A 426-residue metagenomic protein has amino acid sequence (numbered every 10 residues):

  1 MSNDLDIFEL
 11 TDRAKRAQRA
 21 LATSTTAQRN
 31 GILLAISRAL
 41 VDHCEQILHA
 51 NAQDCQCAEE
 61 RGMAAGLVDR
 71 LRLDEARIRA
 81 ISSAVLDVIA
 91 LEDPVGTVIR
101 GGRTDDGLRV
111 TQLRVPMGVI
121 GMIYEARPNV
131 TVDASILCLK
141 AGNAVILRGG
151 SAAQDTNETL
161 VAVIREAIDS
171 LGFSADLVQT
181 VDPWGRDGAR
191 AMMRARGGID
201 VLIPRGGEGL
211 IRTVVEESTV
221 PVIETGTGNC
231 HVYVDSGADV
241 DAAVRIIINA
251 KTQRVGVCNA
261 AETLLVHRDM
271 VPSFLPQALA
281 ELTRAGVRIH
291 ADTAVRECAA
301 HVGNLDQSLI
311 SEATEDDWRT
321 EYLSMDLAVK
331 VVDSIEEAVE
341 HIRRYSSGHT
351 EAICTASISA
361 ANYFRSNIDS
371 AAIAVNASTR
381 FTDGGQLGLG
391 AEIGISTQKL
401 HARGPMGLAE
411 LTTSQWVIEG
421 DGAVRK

Functional and structural regions predicted by a protein language model:
M1-V110, L137: N-terminal Rossmann-like NAD(P)+-binding subdomain of aldehyde/semialdehyde dehydrogenases
L5, E125-N129, D133-A144, T159 (+3 more regions): ALDH superfamily catalytic-core signature
A17-S24, A39-H43, A50, D54 (+15 more regions): Change "in soluble alpha/beta enzymes" to "in soluble alpha/beta proteins
T26-N30, V95, L171-V178, Q253-A260 (+4 more regions): Flexible, glycine/charged-enriched surface loops at secondary-structure junctions
G31, I335-R425: C-terminal core of ALDH-fold dehydrogenases
A84, T97, R268-S378: NAD(P)-dependent aldehyde/semialdehyde dehydrogenase
A90, V98-D241, P272: Rossmann-like NAD(P) dinucleotide-binding subdomain of oxidoreductase/dehydrogenase enzymes
